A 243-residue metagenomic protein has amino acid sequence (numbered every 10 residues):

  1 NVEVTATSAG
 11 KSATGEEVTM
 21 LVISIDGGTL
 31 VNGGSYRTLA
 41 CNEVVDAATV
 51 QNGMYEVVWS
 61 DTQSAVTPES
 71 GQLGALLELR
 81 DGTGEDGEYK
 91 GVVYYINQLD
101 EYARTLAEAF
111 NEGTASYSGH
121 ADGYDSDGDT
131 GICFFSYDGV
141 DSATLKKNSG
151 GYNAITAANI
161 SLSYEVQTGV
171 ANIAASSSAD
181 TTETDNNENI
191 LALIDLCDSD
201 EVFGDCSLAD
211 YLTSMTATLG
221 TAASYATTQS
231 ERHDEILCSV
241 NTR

Functional and structural regions predicted by a protein language model:
N1-R243: Structural signature of extracellular appendage/secretion-system components
